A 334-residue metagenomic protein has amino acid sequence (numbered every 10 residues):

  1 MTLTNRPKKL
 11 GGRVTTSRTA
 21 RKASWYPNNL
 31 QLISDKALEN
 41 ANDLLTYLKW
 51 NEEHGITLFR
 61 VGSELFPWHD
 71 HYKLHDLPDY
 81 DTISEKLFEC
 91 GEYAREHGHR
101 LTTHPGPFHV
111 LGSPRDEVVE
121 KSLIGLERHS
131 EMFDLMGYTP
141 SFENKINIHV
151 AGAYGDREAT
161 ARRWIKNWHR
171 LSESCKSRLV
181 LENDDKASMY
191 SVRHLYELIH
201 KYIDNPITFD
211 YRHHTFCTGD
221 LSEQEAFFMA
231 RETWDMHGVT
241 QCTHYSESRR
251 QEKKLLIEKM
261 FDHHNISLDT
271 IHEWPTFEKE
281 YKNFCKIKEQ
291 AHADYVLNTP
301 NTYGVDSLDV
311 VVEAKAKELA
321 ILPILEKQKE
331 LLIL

Functional and structural regions predicted by a protein language model:
M1-R100, P107-Y138, F142, R170 (+5 more regions): Alpha/beta catalytic barrel-like cores
P105, N147-G152, L181-D185, F209-Y211 (+2 more regions): Short, structured patches in soluble enzyme cores that scaffold and shape functional sites
L126, M132-F133, E143-Y154, D210: Contiguous N-terminal and early-domain "leader" segments and peripheral loops that mark the onset or edge of a domain
V150-G152, R157-N167, L179-N183: Multi-pass alpha-helical transmembrane bundles in non-GPCR membrane proteins that perform intramembrane catalysis
T215-G219: Short active-site loop/helix that positions an aromatic residue
